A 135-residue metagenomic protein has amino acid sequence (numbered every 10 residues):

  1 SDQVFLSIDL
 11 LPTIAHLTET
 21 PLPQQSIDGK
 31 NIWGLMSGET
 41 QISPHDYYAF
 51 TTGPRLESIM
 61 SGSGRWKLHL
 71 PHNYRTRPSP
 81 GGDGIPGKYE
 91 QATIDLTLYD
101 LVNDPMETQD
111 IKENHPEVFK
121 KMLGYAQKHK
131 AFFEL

Functional and structural regions predicted by a protein language model:
S1-S61: Polar, surface-exposed loop/tail segments that function as active-site lids or cofactor/substrate-recognition elements
D2, T20-Q24, D110, N114-E117 (+1 more regions): A general boundary/transition motif marking the beginning of the first structured unit of a protein
F5-P12, I27-K30, T93-L96, P105 (+2 more regions): A structural signal for well-ordered alpha-helical segments within the folded catalytic domains of diverse enzymes
I8-L11, P71-Y74, G82-D83, Y89-A92 (+2 more regions): Short, surface-exposed linear patches
L11-A15, W33, S37, K67 (+5 more regions): Non-transmembrane alpha-helical segments in soluble domains of secreted/periplasmic/extracellular proteins
S43, A126-L135: Bilobed periplasmic-binding protein-like "clamshell/Venus-flytrap" ligand-binding domains
T51-K112: C-terminal, low-complexity/hydrophilic appendages and adjacent surface loops of extracellular/periplasmic anionic
